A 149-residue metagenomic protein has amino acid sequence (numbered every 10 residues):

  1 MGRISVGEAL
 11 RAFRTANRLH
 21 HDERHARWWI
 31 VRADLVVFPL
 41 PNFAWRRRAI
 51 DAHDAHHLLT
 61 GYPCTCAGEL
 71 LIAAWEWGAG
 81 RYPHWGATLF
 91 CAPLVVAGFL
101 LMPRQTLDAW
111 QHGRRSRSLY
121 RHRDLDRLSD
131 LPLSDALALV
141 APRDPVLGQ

Functional and structural regions predicted by a protein language model:
M1-D130: Core of folded catalytic or high-affinity ligand/protein-binding domains in predominantly eukaryotic proteins
R123-Q149: Low-complexity intrinsically disordered segments
